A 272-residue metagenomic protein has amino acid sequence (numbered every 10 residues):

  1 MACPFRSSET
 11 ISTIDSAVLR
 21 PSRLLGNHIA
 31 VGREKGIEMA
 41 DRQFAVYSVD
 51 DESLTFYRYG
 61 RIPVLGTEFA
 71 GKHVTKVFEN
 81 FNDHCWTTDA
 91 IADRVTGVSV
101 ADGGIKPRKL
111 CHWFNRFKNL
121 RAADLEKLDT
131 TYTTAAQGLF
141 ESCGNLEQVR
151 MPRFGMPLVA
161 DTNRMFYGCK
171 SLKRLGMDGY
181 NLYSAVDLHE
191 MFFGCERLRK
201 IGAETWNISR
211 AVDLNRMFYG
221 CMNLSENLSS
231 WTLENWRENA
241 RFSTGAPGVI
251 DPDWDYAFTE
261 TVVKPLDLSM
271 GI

Functional and structural regions predicted by a protein language model:
D15, N27-H28: Intrinsic-disorder-associated, low-complexity terminal segments enriched in Asp/Asn/His/Tyr and depleted of Lys/Arg
L19-P21: Compositionally biased, intrinsically disordered low-complexity segments enriched in Pro/Arg/Gln/His
A30-E34: Periodic low-complexity repeat segments enriched in small/acidic residues
G36, A40-I272: Negatively charged
